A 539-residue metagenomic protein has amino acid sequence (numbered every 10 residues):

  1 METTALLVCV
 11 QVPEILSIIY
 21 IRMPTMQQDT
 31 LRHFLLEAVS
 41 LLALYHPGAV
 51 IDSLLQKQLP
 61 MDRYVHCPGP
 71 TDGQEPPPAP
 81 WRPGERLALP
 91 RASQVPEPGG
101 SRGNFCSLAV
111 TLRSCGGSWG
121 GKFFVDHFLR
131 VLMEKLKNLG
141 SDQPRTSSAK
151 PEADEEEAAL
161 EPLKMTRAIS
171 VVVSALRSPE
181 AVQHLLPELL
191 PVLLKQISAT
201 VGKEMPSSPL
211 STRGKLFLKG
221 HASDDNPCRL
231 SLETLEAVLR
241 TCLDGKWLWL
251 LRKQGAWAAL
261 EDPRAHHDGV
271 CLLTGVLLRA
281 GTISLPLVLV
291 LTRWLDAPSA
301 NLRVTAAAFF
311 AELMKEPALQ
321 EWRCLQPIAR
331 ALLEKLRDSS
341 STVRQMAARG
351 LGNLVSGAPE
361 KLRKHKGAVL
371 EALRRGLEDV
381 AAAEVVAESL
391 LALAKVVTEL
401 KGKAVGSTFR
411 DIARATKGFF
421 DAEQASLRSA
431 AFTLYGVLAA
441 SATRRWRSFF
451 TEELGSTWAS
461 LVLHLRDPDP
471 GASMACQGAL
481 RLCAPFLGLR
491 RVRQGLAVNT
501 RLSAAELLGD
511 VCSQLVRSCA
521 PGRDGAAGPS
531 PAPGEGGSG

Functional and structural regions predicted by a protein language model:
M1, Q27-R32, H66-Q74, S101-L112 (+10 more regions): HEAT-repeat alpha-solenoid elements in large eukaryotic scaffold proteins
M1-E2, L35-L44, D72-P80, L108-W119 (+15 more regions): Hydrophobic residues within the alpha-helices of tandem HEAT/HEAT-like
E2-V12, L42-I51, H66, P78-R86 (+17 more regions): Flexible loop/turn segments at the boundaries of HEAT repeats in alpha-solenoid HEAT proteins
L7-M23, G48-Y64, G84-P96, F128-L136 (+8 more regions): HEAT/HEAT-like alpha-solenoid repeats
R22-M26, P60-Y64, P98-G100, N138 (+10 more regions): Short coil turns that connect the paired helices of HEAT/ARM alpha-solenoid repeats
T30, L132-L160, T200-D225, L251-W257 (+1 more regions): Acidic, Ser/Thr- and Gly/Pro-rich intrinsically disordered linkers and low-complexity segments that flank or connect
F34, S53, P68-T71, S107-T111 (+17 more regions): Alpha-solenoid helical repeat scaffolds
S170-T274, V288-V290, R490-R493: Alpha-helical repeat/alpha-solenoid scaffolds of the HEAT/ARM/MIF4G superfamily and closely related elongated all-alpha
